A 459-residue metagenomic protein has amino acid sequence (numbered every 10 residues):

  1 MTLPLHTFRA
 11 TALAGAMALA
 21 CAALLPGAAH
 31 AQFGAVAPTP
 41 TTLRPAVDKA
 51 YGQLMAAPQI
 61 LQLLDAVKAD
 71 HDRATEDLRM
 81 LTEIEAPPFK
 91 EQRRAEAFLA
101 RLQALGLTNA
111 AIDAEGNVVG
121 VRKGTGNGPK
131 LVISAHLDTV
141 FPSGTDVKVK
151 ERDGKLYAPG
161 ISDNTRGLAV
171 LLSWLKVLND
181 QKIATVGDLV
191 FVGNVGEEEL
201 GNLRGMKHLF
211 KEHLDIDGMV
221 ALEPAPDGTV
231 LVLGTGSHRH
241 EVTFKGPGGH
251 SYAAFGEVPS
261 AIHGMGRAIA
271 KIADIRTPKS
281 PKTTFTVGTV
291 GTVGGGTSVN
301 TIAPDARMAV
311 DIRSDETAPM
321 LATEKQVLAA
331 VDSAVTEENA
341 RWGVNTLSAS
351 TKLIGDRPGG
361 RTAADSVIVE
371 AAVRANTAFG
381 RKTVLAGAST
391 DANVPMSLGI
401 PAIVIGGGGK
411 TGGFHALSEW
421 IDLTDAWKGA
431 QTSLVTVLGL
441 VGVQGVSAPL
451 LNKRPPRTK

Functional and structural regions predicted by a protein language model:
T2-A16: Bacterial N-terminal signal peptides that target proteins for export
A14-P26: Bacterial N-terminal signal peptides
A23-A35: Signal peptide processing junction and immediate N-terminal pro/mature segment of secreted/exported proteins
Q32-Y157: Acidic/His- and Gly-rich active-site-bordering loop/insert found across diverse amide/peptide-bond hydrolases
F33-P58, Q62, I262-K459: Metal-dependent amide/peptide-bond hydrolase catalytic core, centered on the "pita-bread" metallohydrolase fold
E85, I133-L137, E151-L200, H238-F244 (+4 more regions): Alpha-helical metal-binding/catalytic segments enriched in His/Glu/Asp
H136-V140, A225-D227, L233-H238, G291-G296 (+1 more regions): Short glycine-enriched loops at secondary-structure junctions
G160, N164-T235, K282, V287 (+2 more regions): Acidic/histidine-rich catalytic neighborhood of metal-dependent amide-processing enzymes
